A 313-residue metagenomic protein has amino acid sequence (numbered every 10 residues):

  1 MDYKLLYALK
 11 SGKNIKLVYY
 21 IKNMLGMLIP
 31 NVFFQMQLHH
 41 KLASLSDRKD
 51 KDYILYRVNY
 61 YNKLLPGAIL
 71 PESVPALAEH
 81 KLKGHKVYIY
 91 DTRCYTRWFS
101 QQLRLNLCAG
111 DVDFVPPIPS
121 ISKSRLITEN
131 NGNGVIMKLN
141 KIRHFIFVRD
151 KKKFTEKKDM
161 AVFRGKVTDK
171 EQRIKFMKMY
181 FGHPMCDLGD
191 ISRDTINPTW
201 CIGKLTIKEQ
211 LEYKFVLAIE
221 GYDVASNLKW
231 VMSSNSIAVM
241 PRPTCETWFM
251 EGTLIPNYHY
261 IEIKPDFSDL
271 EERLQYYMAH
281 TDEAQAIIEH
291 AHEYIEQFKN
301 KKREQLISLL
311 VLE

Functional and structural regions predicted by a protein language model:
M1-T199: Secretory-pathway glycan-assembly enzymes, especially type II membrane glycosyltransferases that use nucleotide-sugar
G134-V135, N197, K204, S233 (+1 more regions): N-proximal short alpha-helices
K138-V148, W200-T206, E212-Y213, I219-Y222: A Trp-anchored, charged/polar loop motif used as the substrate-binding/catalytic surface of acyl/ester-handling
I146, T199-G203, P256-Y258, Y276-Y277: Active-site-adjacent structural elements in folded domains
Q172, C201-I202, V224, C245: Amphipathic coiled-coil/heptad-repeat helices and related helical stalk/stem segments that mediate oligomerization
K208-E313: Catalytic binding pocket for nucleotide-activated donors in carbohydrate/polymer assembly enzymes
